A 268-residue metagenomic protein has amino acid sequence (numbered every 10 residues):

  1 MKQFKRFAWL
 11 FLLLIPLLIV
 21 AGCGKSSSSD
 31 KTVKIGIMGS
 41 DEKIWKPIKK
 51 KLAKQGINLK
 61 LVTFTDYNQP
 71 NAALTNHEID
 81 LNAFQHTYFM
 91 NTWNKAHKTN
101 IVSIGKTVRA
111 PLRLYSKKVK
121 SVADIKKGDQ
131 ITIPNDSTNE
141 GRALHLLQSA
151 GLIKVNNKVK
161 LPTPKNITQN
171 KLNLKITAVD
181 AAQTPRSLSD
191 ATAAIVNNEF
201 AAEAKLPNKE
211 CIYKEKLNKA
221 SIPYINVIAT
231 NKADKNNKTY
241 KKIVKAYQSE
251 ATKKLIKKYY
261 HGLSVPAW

Functional and structural regions predicted by a protein language model:
L18-G22: C-terminal motif of bacterial Sec signal peptides marking the signal peptidase cleavage site
M38-T63, Q69, A73: Short, polar/charged alpha-helical segment
L61-A72, V159-R186: Short helix-initiation/N-cap motifs at beta->coil->alpha
D66-Y67, H77, L81-N91, D180-A181 (+2 more regions): Beta->alpha turn/N-cap motifs
T92-I104, K118-K120, I195, E203-K216: Ligand-binding "clamshell"
I104-L152, K253: A conserved helix-loop-strand patch within extracytoplasmic ligand-binding domains of the periplasmic binding
K106-Y115, A202-T239, V244-K245, V265-W268: Periplasmic-binding protein-like
E140-Q148, Y247-A267: Periplasmic-binding protein-like
